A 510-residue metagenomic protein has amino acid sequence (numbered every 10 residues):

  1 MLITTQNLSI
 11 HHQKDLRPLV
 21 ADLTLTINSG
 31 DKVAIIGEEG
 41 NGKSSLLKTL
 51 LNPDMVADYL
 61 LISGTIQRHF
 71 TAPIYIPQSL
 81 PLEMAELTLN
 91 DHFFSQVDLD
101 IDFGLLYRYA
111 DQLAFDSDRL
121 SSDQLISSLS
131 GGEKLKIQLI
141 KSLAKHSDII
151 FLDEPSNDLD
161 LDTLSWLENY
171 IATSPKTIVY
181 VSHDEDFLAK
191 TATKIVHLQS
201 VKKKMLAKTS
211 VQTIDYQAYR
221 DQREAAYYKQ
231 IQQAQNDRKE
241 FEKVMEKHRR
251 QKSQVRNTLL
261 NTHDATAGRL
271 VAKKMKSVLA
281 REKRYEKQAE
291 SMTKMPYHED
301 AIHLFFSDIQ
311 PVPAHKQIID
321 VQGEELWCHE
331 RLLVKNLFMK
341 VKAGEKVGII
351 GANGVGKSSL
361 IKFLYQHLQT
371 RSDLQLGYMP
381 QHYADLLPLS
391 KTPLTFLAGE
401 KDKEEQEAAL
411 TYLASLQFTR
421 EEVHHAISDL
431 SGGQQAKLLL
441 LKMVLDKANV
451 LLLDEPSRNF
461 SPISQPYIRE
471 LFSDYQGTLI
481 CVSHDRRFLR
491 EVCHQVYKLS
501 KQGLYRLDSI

Functional and structural regions predicted by a protein language model:
M1-H12, I101-L125, Q222-E330: Coupling and communication elements adjacent to P-loop NTPase active sites across diverse families
T5-L8, D15-N28, G64, V321-E325 (+1 more regions): Conserved beta-strand
K32-E38, S44-I101, Q199-K204, K346 (+4 more regions): ABC ATPase nucleotide-binding domain signature region
T71-K134, K145, R238, Q381-K442 (+1 more regions): ABC-family P-loop ATPase nucleotide-binding domains
L139, L440, I468: Hydrophobic anchor residue at the start of the ABC signature
E154-P155, D160, L453-P456, F460-I463 (+1 more regions): Walker B catalytic motif
D184-K190, D485-E491: Conserved H-loop
V201-Q232, L499-I510: Conserved beta-strand-loop-alpha-helix hinge in the C-terminal portion of ABC ATPase nucleotide-binding domains
